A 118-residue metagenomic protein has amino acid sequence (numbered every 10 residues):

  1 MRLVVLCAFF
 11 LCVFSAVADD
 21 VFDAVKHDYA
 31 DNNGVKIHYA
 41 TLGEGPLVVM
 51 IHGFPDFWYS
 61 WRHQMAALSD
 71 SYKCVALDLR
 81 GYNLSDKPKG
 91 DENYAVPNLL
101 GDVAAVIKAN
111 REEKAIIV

Functional and structural regions predicted by a protein language model:
R2-L47, D70-Y72, N98, E112-E113: Alpha/beta-hydrolase fold catalytic core
V21-A24, G53, N93: Residue-level preference for alpha-helix termini and adjacent loops
V25-K26, S60-H63, A67, N98-A105: Alpha-helical elements of Rossmann-like donor-binding domains used by nucleotide-donor carbohydrate transfer enzymes
A30-N33, L42, A76-V118: Active-site loop/oxyanion-hole signature of alpha/beta-hydrolase fold enzymes
T41-K87: Conserved HGGG/HGGXW glycine-rich cap/lid loop of the alpha/beta-hydrolase fold
